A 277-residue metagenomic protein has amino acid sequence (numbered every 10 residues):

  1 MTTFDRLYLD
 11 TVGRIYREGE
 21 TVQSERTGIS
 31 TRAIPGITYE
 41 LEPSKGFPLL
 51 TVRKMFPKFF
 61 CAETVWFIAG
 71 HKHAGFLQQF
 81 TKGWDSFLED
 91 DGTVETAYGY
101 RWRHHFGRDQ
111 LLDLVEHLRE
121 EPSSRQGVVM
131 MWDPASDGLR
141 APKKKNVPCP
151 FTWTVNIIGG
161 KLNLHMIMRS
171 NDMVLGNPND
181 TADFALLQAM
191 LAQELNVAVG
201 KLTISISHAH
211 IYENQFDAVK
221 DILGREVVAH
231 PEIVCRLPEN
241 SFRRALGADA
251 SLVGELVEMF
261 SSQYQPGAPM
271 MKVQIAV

Functional and structural regions predicted by a protein language model:
M1-V277: Terminal, non-catalytic protein-protein interaction segments that mediate quaternary/complex assembly
